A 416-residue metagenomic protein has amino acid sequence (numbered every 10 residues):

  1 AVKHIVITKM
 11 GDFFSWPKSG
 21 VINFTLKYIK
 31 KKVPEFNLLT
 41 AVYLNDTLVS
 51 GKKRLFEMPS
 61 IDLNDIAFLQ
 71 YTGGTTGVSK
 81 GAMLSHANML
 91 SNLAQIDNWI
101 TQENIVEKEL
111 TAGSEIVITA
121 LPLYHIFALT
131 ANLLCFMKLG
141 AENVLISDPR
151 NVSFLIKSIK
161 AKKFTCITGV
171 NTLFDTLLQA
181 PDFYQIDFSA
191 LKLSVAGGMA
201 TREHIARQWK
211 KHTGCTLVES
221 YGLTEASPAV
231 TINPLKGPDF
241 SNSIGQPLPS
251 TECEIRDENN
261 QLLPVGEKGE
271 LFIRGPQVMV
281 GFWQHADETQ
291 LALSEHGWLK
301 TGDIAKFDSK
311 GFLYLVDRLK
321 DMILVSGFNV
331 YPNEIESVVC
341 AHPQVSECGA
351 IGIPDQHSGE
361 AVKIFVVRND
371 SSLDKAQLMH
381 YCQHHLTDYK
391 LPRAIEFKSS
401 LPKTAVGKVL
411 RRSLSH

Functional and structural regions predicted by a protein language model:
V2-L63: ANL superfamily adenylate-forming
K3, G20-F24, A141, A161-T168 (+2 more regions): Gly/Ser/Thr-rich phosphate-binding loop
T47-R54, A82-E109, F174-D175: Conserved structural elements of the adenylate-forming
M58, A67-A94: Conserved AMP-binding A3 loop
I66, T72-T75, V117, L123 (+8 more regions): Conserved S/T- and glycine-rich ATP-binding loop of Class I adenylate-forming
L90-I116, Y124-T165, A180: Conserved AMP-binding/adenylation subdomain of ANL enzymes
I167, G275, V280-G281, E288-L291 (+4 more regions): AMP-binding/adenylate-forming catalytic core of the ANL superfamily
Q246-S250, Q261-A292, V330: Conserved ATP/PPi-binding loop(s) of AMP-dependent carboxylate-activating enzymes
